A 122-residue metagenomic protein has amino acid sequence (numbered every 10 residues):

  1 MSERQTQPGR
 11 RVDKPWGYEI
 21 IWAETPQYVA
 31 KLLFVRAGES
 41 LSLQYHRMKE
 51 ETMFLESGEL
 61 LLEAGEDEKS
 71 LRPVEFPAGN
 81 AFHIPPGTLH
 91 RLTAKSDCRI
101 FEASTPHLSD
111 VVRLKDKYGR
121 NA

Functional and structural regions predicted by a protein language model:
E3-K14, T93-A122: Double-stranded beta-helix
Q7-K49: A short glycine-rich, His/Asp/Glu-containing loop-to-beta-strand
E24, V35, Y45-R47, F54 (+3 more regions): Conserved strand-loop elements at the edges of beta-sheets that form or border functional pockets
L32, T52, R72-V74: Short, surface-exposed secondary-structure edge patches
S42-L43, M53, L62-E63, I84 (+2 more regions): Short beta-strand His + acidic residue motifs that chelate non-heme Fe in jelly-roll/DSBH and cupin folds
M48-E66: Glycine- and acidic-residue-biased ligand/ion/polar-headgroup-sensing regions
G58, G79, I100: Short hydrophobic/aromatic patches on the structural cores and recognition surfaces of FHA
E66-G87: Short acidic-glycine-tyrosine-enriched beta hairpin
